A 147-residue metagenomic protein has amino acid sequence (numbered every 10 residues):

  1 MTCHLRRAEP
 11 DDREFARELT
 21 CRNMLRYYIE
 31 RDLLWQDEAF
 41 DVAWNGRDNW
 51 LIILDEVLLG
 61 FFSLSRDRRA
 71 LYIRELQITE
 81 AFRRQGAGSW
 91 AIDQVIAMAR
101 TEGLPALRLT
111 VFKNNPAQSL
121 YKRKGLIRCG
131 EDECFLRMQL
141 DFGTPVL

Functional and structural regions predicted by a protein language model:
C3-E18: A short beta-loop-alpha structural element at the N-terminal edge of CoA-dependent acyl/N-acetyltransferase catalytic
R17-A43, R47: Conserved GNAT-fold acetyl-CoA-binding loop/helix
N49-D55: Cytosolic beta-strand hydrophobic patch enriched in CBS
V57-S65, Y72-Q77: Conserved beta-strand in the GNAT
I78, R84-A97, R123: Conserved acetyl-CoA-binding loop-helix of GNAT-fold acetyltransferases
R83, R108-Q118, C134-D141: Conserved beta-strand-loop-alpha-helix junction that forms the acyl-donor binding cleft
A99-T110: Conserved GNAT acetyl-CoA-binding A-motif
